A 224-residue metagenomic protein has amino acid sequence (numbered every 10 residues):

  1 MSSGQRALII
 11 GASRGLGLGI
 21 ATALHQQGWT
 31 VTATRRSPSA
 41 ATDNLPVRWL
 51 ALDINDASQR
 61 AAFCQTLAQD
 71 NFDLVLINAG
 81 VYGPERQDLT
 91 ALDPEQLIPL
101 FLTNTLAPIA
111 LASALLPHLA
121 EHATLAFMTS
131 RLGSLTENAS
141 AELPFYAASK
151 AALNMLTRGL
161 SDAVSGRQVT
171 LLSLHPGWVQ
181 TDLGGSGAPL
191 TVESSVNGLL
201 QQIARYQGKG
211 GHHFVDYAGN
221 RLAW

Functional and structural regions predicted by a protein language model:
S13, A112, S149: Active-site helix of classical SDR
S13-A23: N-terminal Rossmann NAD(P)H-binding glycine-rich loop of SDR-like oxidoreductase domains
Q27-A41: Conserved glycine-rich Rossmann-like NAD(P)H-binding loop of the short-chain dehydrogenase/reductase
N44-S58: Rossmann-fold cofactor-recognition segment
I54-D70: Conserved Rossmann-fold cofactor-binding substructure of NAD(P)-dependent oxidoreductases
V81, D88-F101, I109, T124-S165: Catalytic loop of short-chain dehydrogenase/reductase
G166, S173-L174, G185-W224: C-terminal helical subdomain
